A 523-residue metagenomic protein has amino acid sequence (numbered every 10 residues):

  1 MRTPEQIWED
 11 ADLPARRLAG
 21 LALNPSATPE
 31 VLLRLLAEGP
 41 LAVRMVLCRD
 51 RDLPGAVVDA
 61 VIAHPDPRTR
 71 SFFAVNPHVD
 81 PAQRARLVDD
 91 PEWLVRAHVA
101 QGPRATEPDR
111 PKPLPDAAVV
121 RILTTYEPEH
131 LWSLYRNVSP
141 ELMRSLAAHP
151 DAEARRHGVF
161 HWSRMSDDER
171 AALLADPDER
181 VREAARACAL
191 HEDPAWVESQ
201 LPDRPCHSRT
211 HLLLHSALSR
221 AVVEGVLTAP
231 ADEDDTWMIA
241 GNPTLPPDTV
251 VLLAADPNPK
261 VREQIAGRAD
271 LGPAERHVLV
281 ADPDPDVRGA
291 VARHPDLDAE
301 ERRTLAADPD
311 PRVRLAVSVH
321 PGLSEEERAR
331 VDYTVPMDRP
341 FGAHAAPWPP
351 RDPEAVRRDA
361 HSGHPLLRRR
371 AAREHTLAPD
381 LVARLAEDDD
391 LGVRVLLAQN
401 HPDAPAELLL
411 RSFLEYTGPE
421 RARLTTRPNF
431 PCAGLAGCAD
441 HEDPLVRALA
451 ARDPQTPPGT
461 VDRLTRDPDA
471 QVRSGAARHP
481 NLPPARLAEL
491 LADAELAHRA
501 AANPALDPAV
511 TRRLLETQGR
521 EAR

Functional and structural regions predicted by a protein language model:
M1-R523: Alpha-helical scaffold segments
